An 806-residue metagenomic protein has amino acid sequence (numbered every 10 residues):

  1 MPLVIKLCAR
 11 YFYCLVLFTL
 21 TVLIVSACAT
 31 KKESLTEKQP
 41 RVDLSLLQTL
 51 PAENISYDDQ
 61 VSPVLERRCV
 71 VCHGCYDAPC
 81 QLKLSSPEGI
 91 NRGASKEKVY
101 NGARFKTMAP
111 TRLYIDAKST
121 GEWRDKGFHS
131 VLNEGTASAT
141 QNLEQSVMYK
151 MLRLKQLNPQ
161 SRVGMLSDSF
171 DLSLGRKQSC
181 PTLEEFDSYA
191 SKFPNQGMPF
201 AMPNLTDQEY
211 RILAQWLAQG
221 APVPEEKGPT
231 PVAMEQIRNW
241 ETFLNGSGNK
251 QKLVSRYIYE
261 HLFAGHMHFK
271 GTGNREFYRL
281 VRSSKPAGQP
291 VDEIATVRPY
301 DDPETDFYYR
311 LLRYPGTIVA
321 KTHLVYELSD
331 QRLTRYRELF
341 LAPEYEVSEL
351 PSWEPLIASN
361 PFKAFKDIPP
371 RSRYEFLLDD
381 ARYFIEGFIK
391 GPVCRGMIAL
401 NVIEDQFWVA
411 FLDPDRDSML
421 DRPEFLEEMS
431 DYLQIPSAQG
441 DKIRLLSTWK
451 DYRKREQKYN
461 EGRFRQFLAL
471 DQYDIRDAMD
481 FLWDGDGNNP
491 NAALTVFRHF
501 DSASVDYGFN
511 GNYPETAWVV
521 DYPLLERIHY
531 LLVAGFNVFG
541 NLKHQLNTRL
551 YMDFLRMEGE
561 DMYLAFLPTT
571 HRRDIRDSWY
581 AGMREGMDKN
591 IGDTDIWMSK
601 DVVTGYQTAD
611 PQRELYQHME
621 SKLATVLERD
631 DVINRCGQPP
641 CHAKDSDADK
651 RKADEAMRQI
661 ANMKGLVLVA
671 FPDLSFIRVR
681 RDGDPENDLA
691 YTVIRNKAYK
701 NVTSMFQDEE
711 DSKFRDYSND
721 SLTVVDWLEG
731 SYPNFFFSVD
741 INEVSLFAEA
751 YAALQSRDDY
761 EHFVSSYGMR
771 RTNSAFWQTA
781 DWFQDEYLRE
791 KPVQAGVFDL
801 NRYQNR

Functional and structural regions predicted by a protein language model:
P2-V16: Bacterial N-terminal signal peptides that target proteins for export
I24-A27: C-terminal motif of bacterial Sec signal peptides marking the signal peptidase cleavage site
A29-R806: Aromatic- and Gly/Pro-enriched helix-to-coil junctions and flexible linker segments
